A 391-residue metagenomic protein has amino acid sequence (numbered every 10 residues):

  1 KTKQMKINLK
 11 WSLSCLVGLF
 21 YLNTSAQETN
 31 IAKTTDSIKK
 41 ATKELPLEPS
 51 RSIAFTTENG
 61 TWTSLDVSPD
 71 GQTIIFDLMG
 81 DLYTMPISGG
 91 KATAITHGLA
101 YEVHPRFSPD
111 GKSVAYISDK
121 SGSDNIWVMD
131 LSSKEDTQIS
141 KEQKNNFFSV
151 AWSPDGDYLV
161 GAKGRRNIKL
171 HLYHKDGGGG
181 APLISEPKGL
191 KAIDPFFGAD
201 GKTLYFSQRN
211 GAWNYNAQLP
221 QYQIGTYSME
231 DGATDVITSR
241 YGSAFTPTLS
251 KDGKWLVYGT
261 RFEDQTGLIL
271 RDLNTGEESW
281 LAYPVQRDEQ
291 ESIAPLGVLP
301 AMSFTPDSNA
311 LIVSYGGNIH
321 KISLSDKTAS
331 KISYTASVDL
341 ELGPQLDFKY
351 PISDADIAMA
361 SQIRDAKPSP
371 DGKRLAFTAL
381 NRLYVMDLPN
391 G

Functional and structural regions predicted by a protein language model:
K1-T29: Bacterial Sec-dependent N-terminal signal peptides
Q27-T34, E58-N59, D77-Y83, H97-E102 (+15 more regions): A flexible loop/linker signature enriched in serine peptidases of the S9 family
K39-W62, G343-S361: A short helix->beta-strand "capping" segment at the edge of beta-propeller domains
K43-I87: Mature N-terminal segment immediately following signal peptide/propeptide cleavage in secreted/periplasmic
T61-S64, I293-D307, P351-K367: Signature of short aromatic-glycine-proline-rich micro-motifs recurring in repeat-based ectodomains
V67-D70, P109, S153, T305-D307 (+1 more regions): Loop/turn segments within WD40 beta-propeller blades
